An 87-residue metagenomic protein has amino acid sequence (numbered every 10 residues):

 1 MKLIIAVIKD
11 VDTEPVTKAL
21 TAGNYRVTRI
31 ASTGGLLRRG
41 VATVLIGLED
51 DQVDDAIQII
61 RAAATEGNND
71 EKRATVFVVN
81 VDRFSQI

Functional and structural regions predicted by a protein language model:
M1-I87: Positively charged, small/polar-rich N-terminal and surface patches that mediate targeting and assembly and bind
